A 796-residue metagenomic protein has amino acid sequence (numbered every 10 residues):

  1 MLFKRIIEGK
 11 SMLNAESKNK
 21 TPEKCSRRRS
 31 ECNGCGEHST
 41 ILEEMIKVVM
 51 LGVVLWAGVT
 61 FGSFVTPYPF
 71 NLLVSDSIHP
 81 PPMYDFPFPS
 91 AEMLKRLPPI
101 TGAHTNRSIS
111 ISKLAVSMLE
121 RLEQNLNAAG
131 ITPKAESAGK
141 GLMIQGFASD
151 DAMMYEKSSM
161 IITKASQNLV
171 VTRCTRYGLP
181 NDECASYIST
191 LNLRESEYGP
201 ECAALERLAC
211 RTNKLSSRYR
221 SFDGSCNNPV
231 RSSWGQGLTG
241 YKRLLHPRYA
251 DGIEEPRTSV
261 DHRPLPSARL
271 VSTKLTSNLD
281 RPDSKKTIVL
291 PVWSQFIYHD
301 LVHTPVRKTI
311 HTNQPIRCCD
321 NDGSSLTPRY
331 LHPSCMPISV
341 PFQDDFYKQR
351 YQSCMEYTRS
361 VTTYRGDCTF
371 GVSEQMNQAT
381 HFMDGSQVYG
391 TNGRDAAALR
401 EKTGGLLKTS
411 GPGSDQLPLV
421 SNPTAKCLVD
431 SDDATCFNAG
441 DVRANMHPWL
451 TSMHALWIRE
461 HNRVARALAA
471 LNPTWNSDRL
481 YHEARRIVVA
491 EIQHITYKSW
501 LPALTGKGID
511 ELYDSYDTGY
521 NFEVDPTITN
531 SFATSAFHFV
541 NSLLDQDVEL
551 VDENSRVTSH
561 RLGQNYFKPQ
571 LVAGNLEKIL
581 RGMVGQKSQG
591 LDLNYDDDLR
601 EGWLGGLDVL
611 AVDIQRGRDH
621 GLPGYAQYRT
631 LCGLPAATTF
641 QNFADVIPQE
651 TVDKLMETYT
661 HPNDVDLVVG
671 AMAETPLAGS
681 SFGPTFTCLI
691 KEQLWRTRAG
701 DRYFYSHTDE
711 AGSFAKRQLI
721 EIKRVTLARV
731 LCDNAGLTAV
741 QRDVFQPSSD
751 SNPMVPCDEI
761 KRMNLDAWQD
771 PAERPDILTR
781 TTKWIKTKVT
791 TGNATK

Functional and structural regions predicted by a protein language model:
M1-R5, M12, E16-W56: Classical eukaryotic N-terminal signal peptides for Sec-dependent ER targeting/secretion, especially the positively
C35, I46-P448, R466, L471-K796: Terminal regions of secretory-pathway proteins
L42, T391, I458: Alpha-helical and His/Cys-centered functional microenvironments
H447-R459: Alpha-helical bundle segments that constitute or directly flank the non-heme di-iron/ferroxidase center
E460-H461, A465: Juxtamembrane membrane-interface segments of multi-pass membrane proteins
